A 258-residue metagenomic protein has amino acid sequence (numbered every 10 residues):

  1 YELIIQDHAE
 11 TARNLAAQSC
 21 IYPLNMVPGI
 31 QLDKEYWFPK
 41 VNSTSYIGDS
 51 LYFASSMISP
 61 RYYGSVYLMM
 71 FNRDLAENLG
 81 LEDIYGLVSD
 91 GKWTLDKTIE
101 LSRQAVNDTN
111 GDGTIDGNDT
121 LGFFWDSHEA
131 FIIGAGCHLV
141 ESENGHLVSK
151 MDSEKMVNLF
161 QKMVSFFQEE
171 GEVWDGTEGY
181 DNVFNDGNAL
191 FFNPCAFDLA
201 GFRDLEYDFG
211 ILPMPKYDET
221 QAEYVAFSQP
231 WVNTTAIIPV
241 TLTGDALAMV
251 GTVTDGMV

Functional and structural regions predicted by a protein language model:
Y1, R13, I99-Q104, E178-F192: Short helices/loops that flank or line small-molecule/ion binding pockets
E2-Q6, P23, Y52-S55, Y62-Y63 (+5 more regions): Structural recognition of the beta-strand scaffold that forms the well-ordered cores of secreted hydrolase catalytic
D7-V66, E77, D96: Hinge/lid segment of periplasmic solute-binding proteins
N25-W37, V88-D90, H138-N158, D218-F227: Short, solvent-exposed loop/beta-turn-alpha elements that line the ligand-binding surface or hinge of extracytoplasmic
I47-M69, E77, G91-V148: Extracytoplasmic/periplasmic solute-binding protein
D49, R203-V258: Extracytoplasmic/periplasmic substrate-recognition and gating elements
I99-Q104, C137-T177: Glycine-centered hinge/linker elements that transmit conformational signals in sensory and ligand-binding systems
S153-E170, G179-G201, L205-Y207: Glycine-rich, aromatic-lined ligand/substrate-binding cores of catalytic and carbohydrate-binding domains
